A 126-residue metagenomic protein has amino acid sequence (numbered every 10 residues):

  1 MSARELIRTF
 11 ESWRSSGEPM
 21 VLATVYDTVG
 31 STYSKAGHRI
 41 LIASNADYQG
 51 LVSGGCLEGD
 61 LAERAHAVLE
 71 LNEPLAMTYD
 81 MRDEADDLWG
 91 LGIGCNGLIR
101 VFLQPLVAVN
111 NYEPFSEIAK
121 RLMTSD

Functional and structural regions predicted by a protein language model:
M1-D126: Segments forming oxygen-rich coordination pockets for charged ligands
